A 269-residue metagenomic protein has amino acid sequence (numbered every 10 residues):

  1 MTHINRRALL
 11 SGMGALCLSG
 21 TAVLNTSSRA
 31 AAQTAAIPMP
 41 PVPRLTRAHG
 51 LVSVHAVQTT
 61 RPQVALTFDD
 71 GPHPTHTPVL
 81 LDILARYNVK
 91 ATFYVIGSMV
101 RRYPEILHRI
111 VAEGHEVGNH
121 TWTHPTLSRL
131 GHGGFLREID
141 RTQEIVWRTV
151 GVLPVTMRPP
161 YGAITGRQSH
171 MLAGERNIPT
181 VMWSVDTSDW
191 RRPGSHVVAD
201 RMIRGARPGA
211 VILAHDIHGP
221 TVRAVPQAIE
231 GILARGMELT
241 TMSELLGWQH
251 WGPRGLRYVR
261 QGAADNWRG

Functional and structural regions predicted by a protein language model:
M1-G20: N-terminal secretory signal peptides and thylakoid transit peptides that target proteins across membranes
L24-Q33: Signal peptide processing junction and immediate N-terminal pro/mature segment of secreted/exported proteins
A36-R141, I145, V152-L153, G247: Active-site beta->alpha N-cap acidic-glycine motif
I37, S53-T59, Y87, P220-G269: C-terminal domain-boundary segment and adjacent tail
F68, Y94-S98, T121-W122, P159-G162 (+3 more regions): Active-site-proximal beta-strand/loop segments in catalytic clefts of secreted hydrolases
D69, L84, V117, M157-P160 (+2 more regions): Divalent metal-coordination and catalytic microenvironments
H73-T75, R102, H124-T126, A163-R167 (+2 more regions): Active-site environment of divalent metal-dependent phosphoester hydrolases
A163, Q168-G205, I217, M237-Q249: His/Asp/Glu-enriched short active-site or ligand-binding loop at hydrolase and phosphoryl-transfer sites
